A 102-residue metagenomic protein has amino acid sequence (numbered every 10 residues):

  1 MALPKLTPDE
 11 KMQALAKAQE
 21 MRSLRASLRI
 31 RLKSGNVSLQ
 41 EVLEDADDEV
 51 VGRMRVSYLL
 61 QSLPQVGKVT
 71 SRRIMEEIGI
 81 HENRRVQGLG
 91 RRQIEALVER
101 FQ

Functional and structural regions predicted by a protein language model:
A2-L63: Long, highly charged, low-complexity intrinsically disordered interaction regions that mediate electrostatic DNA/RNA
V42-Q65, M75-N83, R91-Q93, Q102: Extended, structured, electrostatic nucleic-acid-contact surfaces
V69: Key DNA-contact positions within bacterial/archaeal DNA-binding proteins
E99: Extended, alpha-helix-rich binding/interface surfaces that flank or overlap catalytic cores and mediate recognition
